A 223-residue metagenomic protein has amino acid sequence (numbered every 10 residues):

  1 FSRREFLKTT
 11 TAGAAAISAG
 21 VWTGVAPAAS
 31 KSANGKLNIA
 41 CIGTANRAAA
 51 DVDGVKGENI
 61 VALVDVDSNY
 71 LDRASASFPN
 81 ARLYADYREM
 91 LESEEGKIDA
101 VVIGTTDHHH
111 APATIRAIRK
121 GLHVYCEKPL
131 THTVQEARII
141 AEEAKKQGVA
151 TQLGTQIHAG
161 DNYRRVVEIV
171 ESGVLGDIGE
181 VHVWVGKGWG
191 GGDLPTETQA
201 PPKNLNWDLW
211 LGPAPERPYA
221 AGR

Functional and structural regions predicted by a protein language model:
F1-A14: N-terminal secretory signal peptides and thylakoid transit peptides that target proteins across membranes
G13-F78, I157-G160, V170: N-terminal Rossmann-like dinucleotide-binding module
G43-R47, D51, Q147-Q152, I157-R223: Predominantly a Rossmann-like dinucleotide-binding segment in NAD(P)-dependent oxidoreductases
I60, N80, I98, L175-I178: Local beta-strand N-terminus motif with an aromatic residue
R82-D86: Conserved SAM-binding strand-loop segment of SAM-dependent methyltransferases
E89-G96: Short amphipathic alpha-helix with an adjacent loop that forms part of the alpha/beta core around
V101-V102: N-terminal Rossmann-like NAD(P) cofactor-binding module of classical short-chain dehydrogenase/reductase
T106-D107, A111-A159, V166, G173: Beta-strand-loop-alpha-helix segment that lines the small-molecule cofactor/substrate pocket of alpha/beta enzymes
